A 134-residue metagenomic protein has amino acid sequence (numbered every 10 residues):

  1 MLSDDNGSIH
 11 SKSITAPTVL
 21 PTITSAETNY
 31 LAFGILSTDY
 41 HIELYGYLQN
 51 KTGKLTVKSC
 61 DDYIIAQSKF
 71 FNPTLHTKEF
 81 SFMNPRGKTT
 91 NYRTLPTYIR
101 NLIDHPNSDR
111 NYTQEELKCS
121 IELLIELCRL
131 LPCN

Functional and structural regions predicted by a protein language model:
M1-T74: C-terminal lobe/lid and adjacent interdomain/linker elements of RecA-like ASCE P-loop ATPase modules
F80-N134: Charge-enriched, short contiguous segments at helix-coil
